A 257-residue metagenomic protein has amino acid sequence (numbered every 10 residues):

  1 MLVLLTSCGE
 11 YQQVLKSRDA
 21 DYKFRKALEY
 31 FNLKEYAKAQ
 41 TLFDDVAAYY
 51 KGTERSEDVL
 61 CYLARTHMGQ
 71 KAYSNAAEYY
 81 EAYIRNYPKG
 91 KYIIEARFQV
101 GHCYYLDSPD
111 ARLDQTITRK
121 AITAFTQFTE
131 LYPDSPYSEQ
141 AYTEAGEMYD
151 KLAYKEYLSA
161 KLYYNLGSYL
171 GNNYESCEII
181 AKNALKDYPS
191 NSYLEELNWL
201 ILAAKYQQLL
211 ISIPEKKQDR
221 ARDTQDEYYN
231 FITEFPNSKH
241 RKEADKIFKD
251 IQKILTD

Functional and structural regions predicted by a protein language model:
L4-D257: Acidic, polar-rich low-complexity tracts and alpha-helical solenoid repeat scaffolds
